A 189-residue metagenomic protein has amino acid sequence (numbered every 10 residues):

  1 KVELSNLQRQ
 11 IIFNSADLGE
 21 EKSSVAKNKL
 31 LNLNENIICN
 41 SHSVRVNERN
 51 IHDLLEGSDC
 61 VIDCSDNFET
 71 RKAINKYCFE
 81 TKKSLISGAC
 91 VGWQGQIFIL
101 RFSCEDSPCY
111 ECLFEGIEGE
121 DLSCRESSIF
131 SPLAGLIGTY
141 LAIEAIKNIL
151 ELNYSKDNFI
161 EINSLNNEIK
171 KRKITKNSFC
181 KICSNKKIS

Functional and structural regions predicted by a protein language model:
K1-S189: Adenine nucleotide-associated cytosolic modules
